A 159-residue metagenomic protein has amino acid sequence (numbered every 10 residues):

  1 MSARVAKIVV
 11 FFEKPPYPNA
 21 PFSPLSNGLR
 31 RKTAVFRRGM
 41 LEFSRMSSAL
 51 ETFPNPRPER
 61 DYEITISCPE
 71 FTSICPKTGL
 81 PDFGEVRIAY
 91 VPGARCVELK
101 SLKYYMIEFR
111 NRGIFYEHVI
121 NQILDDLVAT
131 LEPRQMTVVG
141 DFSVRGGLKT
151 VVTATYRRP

Functional and structural regions predicted by a protein language model:
M1-G28, A34, R38: Cationic, amphipathic, low-complexity segments that mediate targeting or membrane/lipid association
F36-P159: N-terminal intrinsically disordered, cationic/polar leader segments that include organellar targeting peptides
